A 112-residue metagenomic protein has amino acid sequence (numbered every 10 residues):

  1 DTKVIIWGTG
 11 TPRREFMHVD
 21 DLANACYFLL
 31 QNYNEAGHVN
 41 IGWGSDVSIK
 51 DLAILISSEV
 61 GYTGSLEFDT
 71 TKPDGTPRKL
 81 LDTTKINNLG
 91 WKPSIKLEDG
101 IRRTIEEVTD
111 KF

Functional and structural regions predicted by a protein language model:
D1-F112: C-terminal substrate-binding subdomain of Rossmann-fold SDR/epimerase-dehydratase oxidoreductases
